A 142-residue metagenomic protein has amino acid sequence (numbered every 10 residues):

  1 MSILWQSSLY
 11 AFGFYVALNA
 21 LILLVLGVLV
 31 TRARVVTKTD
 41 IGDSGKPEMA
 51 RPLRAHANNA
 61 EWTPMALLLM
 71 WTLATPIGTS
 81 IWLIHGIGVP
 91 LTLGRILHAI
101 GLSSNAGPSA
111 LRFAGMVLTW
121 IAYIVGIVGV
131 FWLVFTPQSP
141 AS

Functional and structural regions predicted by a protein language model:
M1-S7, S139-S142: Short, strongly hydrophobic alpha-helical membrane anchors
S8-V25: Alpha-helical transmembrane segments
Y15-L18, L53-H56, L83, I87-P90 (+1 more regions): Physicochemical signature of membrane-embedded alpha-helices that form the seven-helix bundle of GPCRs, emphasizing
V28-R54: Cytosolic, membrane-interface loops and tails of multi-pass inner-membrane proteins
N58-W71, Y123-I124: Core segments of transmembrane alpha-helices that mediate helix-helix packing or line hydrophobic substrate/ligand
T72-L93: Short alpha-helical packing/oligomerization segments
L97-I124: Interfacial loop-to-transmembrane junctions
V128-S142: Juxtamembrane boundary at the C-terminal end of a transmembrane helix
